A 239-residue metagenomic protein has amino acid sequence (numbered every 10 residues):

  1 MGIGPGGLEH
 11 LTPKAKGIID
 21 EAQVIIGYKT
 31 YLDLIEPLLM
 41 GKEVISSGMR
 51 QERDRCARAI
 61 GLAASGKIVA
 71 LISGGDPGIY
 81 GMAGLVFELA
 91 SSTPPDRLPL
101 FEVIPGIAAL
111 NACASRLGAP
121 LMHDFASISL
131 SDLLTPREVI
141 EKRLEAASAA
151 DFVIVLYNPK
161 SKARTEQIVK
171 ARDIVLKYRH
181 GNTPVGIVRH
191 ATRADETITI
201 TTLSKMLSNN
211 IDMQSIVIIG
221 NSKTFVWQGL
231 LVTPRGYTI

Functional and structural regions predicted by a protein language model:
M1-F101, L207: Class I S-adenosyl-L-methionine
M1-G7, G27-T30, S47-M49, G74-D76 (+7 more regions): Fold-independent oxyanion-binding glycine-rich loops and adjacent beta-strand/coil segments at enzyme active sites
G4-H10, L134-R137, I198-T201: Short gly/ser/thr-rich secondary-structure transition/capping motifs
G17-I18, L62-A63, L71, T93-D96 (+5 more regions): Solvent-exposed alpha-helices and their adjacent loops that cap or buttress functional pockets in soluble metabolic
L38, M82-A83, C113-S115, E138-I140 (+2 more regions): Short, well-ordered secondary-structure micro-motifs
I68, A149-I239: A contiguous loop/helix-start segment that scaffolds small-molecule binding in enzyme catalytic cores
G81-A150: Class I SAM-dependent methyltransferase SAM-binding "motif I" and its flanking Rossmann-like core
